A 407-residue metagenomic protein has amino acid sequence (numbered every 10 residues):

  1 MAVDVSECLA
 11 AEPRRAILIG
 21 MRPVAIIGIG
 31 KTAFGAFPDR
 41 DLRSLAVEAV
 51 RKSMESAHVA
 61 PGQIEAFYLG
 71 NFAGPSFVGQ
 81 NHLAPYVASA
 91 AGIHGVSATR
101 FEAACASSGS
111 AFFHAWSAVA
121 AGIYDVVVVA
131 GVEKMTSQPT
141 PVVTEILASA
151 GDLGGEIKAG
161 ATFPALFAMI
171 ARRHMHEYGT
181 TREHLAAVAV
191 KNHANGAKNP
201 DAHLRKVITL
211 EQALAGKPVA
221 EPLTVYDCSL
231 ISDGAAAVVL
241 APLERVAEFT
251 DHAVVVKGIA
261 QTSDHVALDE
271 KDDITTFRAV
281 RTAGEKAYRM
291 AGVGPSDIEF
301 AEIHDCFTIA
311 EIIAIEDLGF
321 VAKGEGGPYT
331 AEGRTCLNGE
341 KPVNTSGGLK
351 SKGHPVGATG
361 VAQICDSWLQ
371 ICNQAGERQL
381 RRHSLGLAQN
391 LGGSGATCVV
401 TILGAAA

Functional and structural regions predicted by a protein language model:
L18-A106, H174-T181, H203-T209, A279-D297 (+1 more regions): Conserved active-site "lid/cap" helical segment
I19-R43, L153, A187, P218-T282 (+7 more regions): Condensing-enzyme catalytic core mediating Claisen C-C bond formation in acyl metabolism
G20-M21, A25, G74-V127, K134-L166 (+4 more regions): Conserved catalytic cysteine-centered active-site region of acyl-thioester-dependent Claisen-condensing enzymes
P61-N71, A98-A103, V127-G131, E183-V190 (+5 more regions): Beta-strand segments within the central parallel beta-sheet cores of soluble alpha/beta enzyme folds
G74-H82, L268-D272, D305-P328, G339 (+2 more regions): Short glycine/threonine-rich loop-to-helix capping motif typified by GTGT followed within a few residues by an Asp-Pro
E102-E133, A165-K198, V238-E244, K352-A375: Active-site-proximal alpha-helical scaffold in enzymes
F277-V280, E285-T308, D317, L349-K352: Extended C-terminal subregions enriched in glycine
